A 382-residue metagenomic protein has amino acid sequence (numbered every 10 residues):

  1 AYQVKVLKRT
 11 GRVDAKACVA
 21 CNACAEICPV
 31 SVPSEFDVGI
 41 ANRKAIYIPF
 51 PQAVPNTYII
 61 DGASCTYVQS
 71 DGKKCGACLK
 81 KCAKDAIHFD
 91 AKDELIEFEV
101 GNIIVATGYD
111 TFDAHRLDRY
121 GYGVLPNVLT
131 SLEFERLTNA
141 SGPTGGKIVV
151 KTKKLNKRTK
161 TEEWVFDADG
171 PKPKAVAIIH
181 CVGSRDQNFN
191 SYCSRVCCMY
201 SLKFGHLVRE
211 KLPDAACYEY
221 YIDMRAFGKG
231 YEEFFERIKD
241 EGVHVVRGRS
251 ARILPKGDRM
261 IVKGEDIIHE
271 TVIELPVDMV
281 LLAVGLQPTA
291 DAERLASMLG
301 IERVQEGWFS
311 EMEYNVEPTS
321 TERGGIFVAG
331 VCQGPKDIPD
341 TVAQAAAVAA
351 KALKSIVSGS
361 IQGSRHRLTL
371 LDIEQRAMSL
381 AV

Functional and structural regions predicted by a protein language model:
A1-V382: Residues forming the flavin
